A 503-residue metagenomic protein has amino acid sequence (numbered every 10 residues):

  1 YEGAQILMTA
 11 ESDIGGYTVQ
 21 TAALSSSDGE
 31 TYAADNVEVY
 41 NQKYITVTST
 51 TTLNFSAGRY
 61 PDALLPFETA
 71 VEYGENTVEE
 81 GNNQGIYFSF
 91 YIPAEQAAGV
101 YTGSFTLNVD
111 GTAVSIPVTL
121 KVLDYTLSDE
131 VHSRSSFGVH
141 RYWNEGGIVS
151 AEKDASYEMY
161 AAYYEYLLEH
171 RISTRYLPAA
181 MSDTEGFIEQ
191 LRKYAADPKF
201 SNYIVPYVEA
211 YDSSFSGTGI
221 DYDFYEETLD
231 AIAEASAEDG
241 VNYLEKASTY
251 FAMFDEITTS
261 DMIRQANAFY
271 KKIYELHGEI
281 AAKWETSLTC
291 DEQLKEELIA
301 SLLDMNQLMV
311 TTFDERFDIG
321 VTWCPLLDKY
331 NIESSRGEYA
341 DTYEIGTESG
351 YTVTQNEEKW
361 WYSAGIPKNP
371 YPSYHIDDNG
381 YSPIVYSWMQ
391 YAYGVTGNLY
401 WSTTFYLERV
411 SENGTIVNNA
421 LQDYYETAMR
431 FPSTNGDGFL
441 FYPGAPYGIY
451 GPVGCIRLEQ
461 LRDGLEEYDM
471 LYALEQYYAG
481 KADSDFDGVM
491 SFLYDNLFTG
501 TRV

Functional and structural regions predicted by a protein language model:
Y1-Q5, Q84-G85, Q96-S104: Short, solvent-exposed loop/turn segments enriched in Ser/Thr/Gly
E11, Y91-A98: Short, surface-exposed loop/turn segments at beta-strand-coil junctions that are enriched for proline with nearby
E11-F88: Surface-exposed binding patches on compact interaction domains or structured appendages
L65-A70, T77, N82, F90-Y91 (+8 more regions): Aromatic-lined carbohydrate-binding surfaces of glycoside hydrolases
K193, A231-M262, A266, Y270-D291 (+3 more regions): Catalytic domains of carbohydrate-active enzymes that cleave complex glycans
A282-T289, I299-F317, V321-K329, Y371-Y391 (+1 more regions): Extracellular glycoside hydrolase catalytic/binding regions
V353-G380: Active-site clefts of carbohydrate-active enzymes
S363, T396-V410: Glycine-rich anion-binding loop/nest that anchors nucleotide
